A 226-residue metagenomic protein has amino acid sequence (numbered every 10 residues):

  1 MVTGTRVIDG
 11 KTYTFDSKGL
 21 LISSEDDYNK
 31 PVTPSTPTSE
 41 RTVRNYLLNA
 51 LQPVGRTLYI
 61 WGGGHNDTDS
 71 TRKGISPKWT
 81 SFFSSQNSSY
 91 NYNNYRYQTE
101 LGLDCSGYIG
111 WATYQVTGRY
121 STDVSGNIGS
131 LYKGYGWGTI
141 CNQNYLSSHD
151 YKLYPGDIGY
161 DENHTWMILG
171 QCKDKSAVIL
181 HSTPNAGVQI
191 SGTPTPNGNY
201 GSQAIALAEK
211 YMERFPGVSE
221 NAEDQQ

Functional and structural regions predicted by a protein language model:
M1-P31: Extracellular adhesion/carbohydrate-binding repeat motifs centered on closely spaced tryptophans
I8-G10, D161-H164: Short, surface-exposed coil-to-beta transition loops
L20, T113-S121: Short capping motifs at secondary-structure boundaries
Y28-V116: N-terminal capping segments
P31-P34, E40, R44-N45, S125-S148 (+1 more regions): Aromatic- and glycine-rich peptidoglycan recognition patches
R56, Y154-D157, K173-A177: Loop/turn elements at helix/coil->beta-strand transitions in domains of secreted/extracellular proteins
S147, Y151-L153, G159: Short, well-ordered loop/turn sites that connect or cap secondary structure elements
